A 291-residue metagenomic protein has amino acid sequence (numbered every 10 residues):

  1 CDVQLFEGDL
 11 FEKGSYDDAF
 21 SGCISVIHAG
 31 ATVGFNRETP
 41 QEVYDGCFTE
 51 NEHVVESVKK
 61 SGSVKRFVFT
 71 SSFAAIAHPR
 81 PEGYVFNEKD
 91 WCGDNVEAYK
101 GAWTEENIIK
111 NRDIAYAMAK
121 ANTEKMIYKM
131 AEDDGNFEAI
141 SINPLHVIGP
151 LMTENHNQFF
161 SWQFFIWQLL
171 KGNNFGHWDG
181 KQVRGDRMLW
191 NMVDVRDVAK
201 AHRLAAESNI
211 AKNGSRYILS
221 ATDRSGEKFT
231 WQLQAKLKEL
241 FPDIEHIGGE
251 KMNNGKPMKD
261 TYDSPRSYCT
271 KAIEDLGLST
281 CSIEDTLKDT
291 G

Functional and structural regions predicted by a protein language model:
C1-T49: NAD(P)H-binding glycine-rich loop region in Rossmannoid oxidoreductase-like domains and their noncatalytic homologs
H28, R37-E42, G46-A115, I140: Conserved Rossmann-fold NAD(P)-dependent oxidoreductase catalytic core, especially the SDR/UDP-sugar
S71, T123-L151: Conserved beta-loop-beta element that borders a ligand/cofactor-binding pocket
D133-F137, G149-I166, L204-Y217: Glycine/proline-rich active-site loop of Rossmann-fold NAD(P)-dependent oxidoreductases
W167-Y217: Alpha-helical substrate-binding/gating segment
V195, G255-G277: Conserved C-terminal active-site "lid" loop/helix of NAD(P)H-dependent oxidoreductases that clamps the redox cofactor
K200-P257, D289-G291: Mid/C-terminal beta-alpha module of Rossmann-like enzyme folds, strongest in SDR-family dehydrogenases/epimerases
K271, S282-G291: Amphipathic terminal alpha-helices
